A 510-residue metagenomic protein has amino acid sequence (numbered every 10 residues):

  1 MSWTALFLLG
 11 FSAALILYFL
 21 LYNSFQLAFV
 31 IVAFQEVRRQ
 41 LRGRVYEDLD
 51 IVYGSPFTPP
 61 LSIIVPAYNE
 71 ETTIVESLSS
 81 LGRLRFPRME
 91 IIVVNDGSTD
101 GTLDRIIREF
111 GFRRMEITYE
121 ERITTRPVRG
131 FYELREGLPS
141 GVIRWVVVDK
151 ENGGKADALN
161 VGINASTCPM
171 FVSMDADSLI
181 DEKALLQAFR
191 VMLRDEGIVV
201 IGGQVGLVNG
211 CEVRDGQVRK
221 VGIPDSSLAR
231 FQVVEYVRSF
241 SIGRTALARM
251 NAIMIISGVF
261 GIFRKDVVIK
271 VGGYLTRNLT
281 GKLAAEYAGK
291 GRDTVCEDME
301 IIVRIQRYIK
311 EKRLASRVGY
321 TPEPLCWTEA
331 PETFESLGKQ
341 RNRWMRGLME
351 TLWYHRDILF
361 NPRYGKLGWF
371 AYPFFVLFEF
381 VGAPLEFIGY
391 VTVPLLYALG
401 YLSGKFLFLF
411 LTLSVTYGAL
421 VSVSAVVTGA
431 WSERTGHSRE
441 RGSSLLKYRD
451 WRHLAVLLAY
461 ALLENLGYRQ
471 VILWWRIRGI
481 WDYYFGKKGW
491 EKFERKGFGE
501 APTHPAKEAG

Functional and structural regions predicted by a protein language model:
M1-F57, R244, V421-T428, I472-K488 (+2 more regions): N-terminal membrane-anchoring/stem segments of glycan-assembly enzymes
W3-G10, R38, H437-R452, V456-Y460 (+1 more regions): Hydrophobic helical membrane-anchoring modules
T4-L15, Y364-A371, F375, G404-L407 (+1 more regions): Membrane-interface helix-boundary signature
S12, F19, I255, A455-L458 (+1 more regions): Non-transmembrane, amphipathic alpha-helical segments
A33, F374-Y484: Membrane-embedded multi-pass helical conduit in multi-pass membrane proteins, especially envelope-biosynthetic
R42-V65, R449-Q470: Membrane-cytosol interface motif
R44-Y364, L377, P502-G510: Non-transmembrane catalytic domains and loops of membrane-associated enzymes and transporters that build or traffic
S336, Q340-W353, L457-H504: Membrane-proximal soluble regions of multi-pass membrane proteins
